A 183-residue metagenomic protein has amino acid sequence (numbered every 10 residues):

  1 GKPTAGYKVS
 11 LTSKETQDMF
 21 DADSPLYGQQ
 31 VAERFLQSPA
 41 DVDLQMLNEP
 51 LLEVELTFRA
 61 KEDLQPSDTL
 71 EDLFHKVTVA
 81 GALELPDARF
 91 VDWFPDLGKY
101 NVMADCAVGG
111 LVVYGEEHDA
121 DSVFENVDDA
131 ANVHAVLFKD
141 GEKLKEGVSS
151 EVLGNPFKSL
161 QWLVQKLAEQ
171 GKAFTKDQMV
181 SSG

Functional and structural regions predicted by a protein language model:
G1-N155: Catalytic-core "active-site belt" of small-molecule-metabolizing enzymes, emphasizing His/Asp/Glu-rich regions
N48, E169-F174: Exposed beta-sheet edge/beta-hairpin loop segments within beta-rich domains
V79-A82, K166, Q170: Conserved short hydrophobic interaction patches
K158-Q165, E169, Q178: Short, structured beta-strand/loop micro-motifs enriched in basic residues and often containing a Trp
F174-G183: Conserved metal-binding segment of the jelly-roll/cupin
